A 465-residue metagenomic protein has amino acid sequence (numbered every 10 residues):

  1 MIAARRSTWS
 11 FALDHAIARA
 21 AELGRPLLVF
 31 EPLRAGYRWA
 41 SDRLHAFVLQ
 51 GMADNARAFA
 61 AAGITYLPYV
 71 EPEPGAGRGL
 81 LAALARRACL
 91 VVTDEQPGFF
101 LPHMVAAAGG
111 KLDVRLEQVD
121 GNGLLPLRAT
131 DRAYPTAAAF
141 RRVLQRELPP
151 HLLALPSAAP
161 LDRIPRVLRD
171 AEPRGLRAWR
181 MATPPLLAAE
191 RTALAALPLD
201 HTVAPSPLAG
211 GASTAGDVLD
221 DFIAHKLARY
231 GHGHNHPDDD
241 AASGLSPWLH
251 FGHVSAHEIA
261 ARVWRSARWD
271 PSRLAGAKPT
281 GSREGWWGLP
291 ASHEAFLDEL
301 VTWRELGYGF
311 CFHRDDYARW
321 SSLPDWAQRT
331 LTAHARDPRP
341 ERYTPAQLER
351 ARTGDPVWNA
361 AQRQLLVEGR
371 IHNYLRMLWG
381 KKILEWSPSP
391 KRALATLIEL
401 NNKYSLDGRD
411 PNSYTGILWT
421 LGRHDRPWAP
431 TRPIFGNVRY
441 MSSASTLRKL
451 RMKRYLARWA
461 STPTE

Functional and structural regions predicted by a protein language model:
M1-R163, R363, K382-R392, T396-G416: Trp/Phe/Arg-rich N-terminal binding region typifying the photolyase-homology
M1-S10, L28-G36, L168-D170, S206-A215 (+4 more regions): Short charge-dense sequence patches
A46, Q50-A53, G75-G79, A106 (+9 more regions): Generic alpha-helical secondary structure signal
A83-V92, E117-T130, D170-L186, R426-P433 (+1 more regions): A short, terminal or domain-edge coil/loop segment
G98, H103-V105, G109-D113, K449 (+1 more regions): A charged, amphipathic interaction segment
P126, A133-S321, R454-E465: Glycine/tryptophan-enriched, flexible segments
H236, D240-K453, T462: Active-site-proximal binding-pocket segments
